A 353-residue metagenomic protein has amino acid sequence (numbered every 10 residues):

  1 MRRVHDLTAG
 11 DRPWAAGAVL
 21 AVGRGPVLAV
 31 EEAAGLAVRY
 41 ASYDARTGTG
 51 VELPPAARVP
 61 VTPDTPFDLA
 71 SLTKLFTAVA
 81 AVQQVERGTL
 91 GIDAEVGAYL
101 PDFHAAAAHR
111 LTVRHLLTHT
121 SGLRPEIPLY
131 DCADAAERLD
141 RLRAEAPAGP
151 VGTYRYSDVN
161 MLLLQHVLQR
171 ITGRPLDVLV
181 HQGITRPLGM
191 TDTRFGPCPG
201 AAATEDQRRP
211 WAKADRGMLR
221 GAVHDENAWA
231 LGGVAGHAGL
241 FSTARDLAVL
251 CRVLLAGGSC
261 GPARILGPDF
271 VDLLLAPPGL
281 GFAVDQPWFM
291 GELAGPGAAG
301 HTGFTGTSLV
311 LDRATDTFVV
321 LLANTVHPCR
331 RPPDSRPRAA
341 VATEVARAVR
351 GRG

Functional and structural regions predicted by a protein language model:
R2-H5, P26, D68-D93, L164-Q169 (+2 more regions): Active-site SXXK
H5-P60, I92, Y130-D131, S308-D312 (+1 more regions): A short, well-structured edge-of-sheet supersecondary motif
E31, V38, Y43-T49, A106-G297: Short, surface-exposed loop or secondary-structure junction motifs that flank catalytic or metal-binding residues
P55-T65, R143-P150: Glycine/charged-rich beta-loop-alpha catalytic/anionic-binding loops adjacent to active sites
F67-A70, Y154-Y156: Catalytic tyrosine of NAD(P)H-dependent dehydrogenase/reductases that use a Tyr as the general acid/base
G91-A107: Short, glycine/proline-biased beta-turn/loop segments that scaffold the active-site neighborhood
G233-G239, A298-V310, N324-P328: Glycine-rich phosphate/pyrophosphate-binding beta-alpha loops
A256, F270-P277, P287, C329-G353: Short, gly/Ser/Thr-rich active-site loops of penicillin-recognizing serine hydrolases
